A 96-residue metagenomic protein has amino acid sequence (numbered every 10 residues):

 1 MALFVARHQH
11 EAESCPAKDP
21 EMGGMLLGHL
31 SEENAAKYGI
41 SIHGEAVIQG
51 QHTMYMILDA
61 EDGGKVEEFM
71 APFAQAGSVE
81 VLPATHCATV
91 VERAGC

Functional and structural regions predicted by a protein language model:
M1-A36, S41-H52, E61-G64, H86-C96: Short S/T/G/P-rich N-terminal loop/turn motif that feeds into the first structured element of a domain
Y38, A74-G77: Structural motif
M56-I57: Conserved RNP beta-strands of RNA recognition motif
V66-A74: Short amphipathic alpha-helices in soluble, non-transmembrane regions that often serve as interface/regulatory elements
A76-A88: Conserved short beta-strand edge segments in small beta-sheet-based binding/regulatory domains
